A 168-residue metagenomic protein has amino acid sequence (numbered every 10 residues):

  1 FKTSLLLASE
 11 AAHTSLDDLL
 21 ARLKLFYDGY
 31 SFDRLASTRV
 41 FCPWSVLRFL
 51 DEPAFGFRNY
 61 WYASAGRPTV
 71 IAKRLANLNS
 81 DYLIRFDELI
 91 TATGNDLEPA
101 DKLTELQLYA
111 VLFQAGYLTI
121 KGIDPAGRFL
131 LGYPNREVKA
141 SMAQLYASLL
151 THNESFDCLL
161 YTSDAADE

Functional and structural regions predicted by a protein language model:
F1-F49: Amphipathic alpha-helical segments of the small helical/lid subdomains adjacent to P-loop NTPase cores
A36-R85: Inter-lobe connector of SF1/SF2 helicase motors
L78-L103, L108: Conserved helicase/translocase motor-coupling segment
I90-T91, P99, I123-G132, R136-K139: Extended, charge-enriched "interface" segments that sit outside catalytic cores
L108-A115: Basic amphipathic alpha-helical segments that dock to polyanions
G116-I123: A short, conserved structural fragment
P134-L160: Short, amphipathic alpha-helical interaction segments positioned at domain boundaries
Y161-A166: Conserved small/polar residues in nucleotide/adenosyl-binding loops
